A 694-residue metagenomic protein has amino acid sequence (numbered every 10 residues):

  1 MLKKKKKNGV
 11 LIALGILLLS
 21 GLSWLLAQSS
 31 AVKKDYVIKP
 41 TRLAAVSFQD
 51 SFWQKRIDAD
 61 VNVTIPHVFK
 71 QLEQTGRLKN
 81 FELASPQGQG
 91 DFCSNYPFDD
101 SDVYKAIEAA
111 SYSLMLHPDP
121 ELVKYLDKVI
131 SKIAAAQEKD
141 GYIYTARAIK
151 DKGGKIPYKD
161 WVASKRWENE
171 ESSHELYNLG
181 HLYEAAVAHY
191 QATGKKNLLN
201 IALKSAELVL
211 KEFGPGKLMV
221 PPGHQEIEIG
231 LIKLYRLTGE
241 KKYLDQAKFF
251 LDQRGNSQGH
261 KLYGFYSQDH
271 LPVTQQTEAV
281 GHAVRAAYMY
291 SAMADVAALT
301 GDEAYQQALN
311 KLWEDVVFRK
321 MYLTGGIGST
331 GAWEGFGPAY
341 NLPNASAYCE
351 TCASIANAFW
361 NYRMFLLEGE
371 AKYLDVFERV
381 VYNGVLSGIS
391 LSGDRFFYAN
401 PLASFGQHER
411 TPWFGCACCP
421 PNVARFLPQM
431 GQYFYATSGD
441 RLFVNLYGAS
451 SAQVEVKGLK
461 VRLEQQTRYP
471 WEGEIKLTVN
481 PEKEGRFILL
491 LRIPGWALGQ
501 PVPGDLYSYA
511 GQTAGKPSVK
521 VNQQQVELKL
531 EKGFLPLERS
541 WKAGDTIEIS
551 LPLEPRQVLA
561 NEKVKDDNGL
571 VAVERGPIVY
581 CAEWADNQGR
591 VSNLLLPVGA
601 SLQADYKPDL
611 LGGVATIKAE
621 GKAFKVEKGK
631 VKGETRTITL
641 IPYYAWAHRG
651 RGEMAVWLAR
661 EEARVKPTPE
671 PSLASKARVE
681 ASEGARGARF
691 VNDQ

Functional and structural regions predicted by a protein language model:
M1-K7: N-terminal secretory signal peptides that target proteins for export/translocation
A13-W24: Bacterial N-terminal signal peptides
L25-S29: Boundary at the C-terminal end of the N-terminal hydrophobic targeting segment
S30, A247, L309, D375-N383 (+8 more regions): C-terminal beta-rich recognition modules with glycine/proline-rich loops and embedded aromatic residues
S30-P120, K124, G154-A192, Q225-K242 (+4 more regions): Aromatic (Trp/Tyr) and acidic
Q137: Extended, charge-enriched "interface" segments that sit outside catalytic cores
I149, G153-S173, L199, K204-P222: Asp-box/WD-like beta-propeller blade repeats and closely related beta-sheet repeat scaffolds
P667-Q694: Disordered, acidic Ser/Thr/Pro-rich linker "stalks" and the adjacent N-terminal cap of the next globular domain
